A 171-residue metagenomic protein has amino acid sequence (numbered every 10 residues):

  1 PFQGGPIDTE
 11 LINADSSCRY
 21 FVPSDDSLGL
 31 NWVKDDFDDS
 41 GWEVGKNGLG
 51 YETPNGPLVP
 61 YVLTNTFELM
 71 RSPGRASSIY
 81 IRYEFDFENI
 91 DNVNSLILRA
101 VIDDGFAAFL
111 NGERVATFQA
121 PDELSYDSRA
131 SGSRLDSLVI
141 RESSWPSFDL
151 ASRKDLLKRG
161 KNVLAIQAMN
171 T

Functional and structural regions predicted by a protein language model:
P1-F2, F106: Generic low-polarity alpha-helical segments
F2-N92, S125-D149: Extended carbohydrate-recognition surfaces in non-catalytic/accessory domains of CAZymes and lectin-like proteins
D8-L11, K34, L98-A100, K154-K158: A general structural signal for short secondary-structure junctions and capping/turn motifs
C18, W42, F85, I90-L110 (+1 more regions): Aromatic-lined ligand-binding clefts that engage carbohydrates, nucleic acids, or primary amines
V22, I102, A168-N170: Short beta-strand segments enriched in hydrophobic/aromatic residues within well-folded beta-rich domains
D25, I90-N92, G105-A107, V115 (+2 more regions): Generic "edge-of-domain/loop-turn" microfeature
F37-D39, D104, A116-Q119: Short, low-complexity, polar/charged sequence segments that are solvent-exposed and flexible
N111-T171: Beta-strand-rich ligand-recognition modules
